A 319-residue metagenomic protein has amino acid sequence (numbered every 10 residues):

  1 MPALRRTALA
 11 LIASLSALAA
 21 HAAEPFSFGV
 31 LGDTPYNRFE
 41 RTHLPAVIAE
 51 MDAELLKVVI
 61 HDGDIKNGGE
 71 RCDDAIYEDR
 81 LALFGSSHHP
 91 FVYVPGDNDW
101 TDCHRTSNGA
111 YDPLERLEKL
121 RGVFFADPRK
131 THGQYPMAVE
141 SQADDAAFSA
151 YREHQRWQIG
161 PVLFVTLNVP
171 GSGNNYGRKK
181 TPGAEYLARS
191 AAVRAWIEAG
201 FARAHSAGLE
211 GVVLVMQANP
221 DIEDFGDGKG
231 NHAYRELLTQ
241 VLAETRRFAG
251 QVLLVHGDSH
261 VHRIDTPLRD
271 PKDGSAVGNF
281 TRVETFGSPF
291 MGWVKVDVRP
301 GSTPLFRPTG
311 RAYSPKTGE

Functional and structural regions predicted by a protein language model:
L9-A17: Bacterial N-terminal signal peptides
A22-I76, L209: N-terminal active-site segment of His-dependent metallophosphoesterases
E24, E40-V47, D62, D73-R80 (+3 more regions): Stable alpha-helical elements in mature extracytoplasmic
V30-G32, V59-D64, P90-G96, V215-M216 (+2 more regions): Active-site neighborhood of phospho(di)ester-bond hydrolases with catalytic His/Asp-centered motifs
N37-F39, N67-G69, P95-H104, S172-G177 (+3 more regions): Active-site environment of divalent metal-dependent phosphoester hydrolases
M51-V58, V165, K180-L268: His/acidic metal-ligating clusters that form di-metal
I76-A192, L268-R299: Extended active-site neighborhood of metal-dependent phosphoesterases/phosphodiesterases
V294-E319: A short C-terminal boundary segment appended to hydrolase-like catalytic domains
